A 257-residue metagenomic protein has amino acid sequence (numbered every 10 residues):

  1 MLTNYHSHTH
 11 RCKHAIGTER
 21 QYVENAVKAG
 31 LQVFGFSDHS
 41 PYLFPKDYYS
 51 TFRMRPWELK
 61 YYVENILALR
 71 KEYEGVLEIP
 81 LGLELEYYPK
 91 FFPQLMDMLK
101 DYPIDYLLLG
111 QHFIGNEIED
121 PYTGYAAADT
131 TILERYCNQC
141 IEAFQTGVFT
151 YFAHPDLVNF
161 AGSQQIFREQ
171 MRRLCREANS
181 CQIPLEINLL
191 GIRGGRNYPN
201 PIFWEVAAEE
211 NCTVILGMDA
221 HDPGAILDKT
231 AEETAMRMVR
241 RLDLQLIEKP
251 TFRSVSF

Functional and structural regions predicted by a protein language model:
M1-L85, P89, L99, A161 (+6 more regions): An N-terminally biased module of ancient metal coordination in phosphate/nucleic-acid-related enzymes
E19-Q32, K90-I104, Y136-T146, R173-R176 (+1 more regions): Short amphipathic alpha-helices and their capping/turn segments at secondary-structure boundaries
F52-M54, Y125-A126, F203-E205, E232-A235: Short, hinge-like loop/turn segments at secondary-structure boundaries
L77-T123: Hydrophobic alpha-helical segments and helix pairs
L108-E210: Domain-core and long-helix interface of multi-subunit machines
K229-F257: Mid-to-C-terminal alpha-helical segments outside catalytic/metal-binding sites
